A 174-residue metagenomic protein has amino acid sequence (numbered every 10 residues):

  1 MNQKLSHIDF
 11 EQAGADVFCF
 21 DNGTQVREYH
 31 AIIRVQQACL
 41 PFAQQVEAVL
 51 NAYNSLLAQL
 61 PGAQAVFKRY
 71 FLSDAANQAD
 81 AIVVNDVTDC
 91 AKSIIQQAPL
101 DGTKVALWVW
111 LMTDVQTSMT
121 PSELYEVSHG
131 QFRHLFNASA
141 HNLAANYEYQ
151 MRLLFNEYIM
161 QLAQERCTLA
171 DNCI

Functional and structural regions predicted by a protein language model:
M1-I174: Short, polar/acidic, helix-capping and beta-turn segments at strand->helix junctions that line the mouths
